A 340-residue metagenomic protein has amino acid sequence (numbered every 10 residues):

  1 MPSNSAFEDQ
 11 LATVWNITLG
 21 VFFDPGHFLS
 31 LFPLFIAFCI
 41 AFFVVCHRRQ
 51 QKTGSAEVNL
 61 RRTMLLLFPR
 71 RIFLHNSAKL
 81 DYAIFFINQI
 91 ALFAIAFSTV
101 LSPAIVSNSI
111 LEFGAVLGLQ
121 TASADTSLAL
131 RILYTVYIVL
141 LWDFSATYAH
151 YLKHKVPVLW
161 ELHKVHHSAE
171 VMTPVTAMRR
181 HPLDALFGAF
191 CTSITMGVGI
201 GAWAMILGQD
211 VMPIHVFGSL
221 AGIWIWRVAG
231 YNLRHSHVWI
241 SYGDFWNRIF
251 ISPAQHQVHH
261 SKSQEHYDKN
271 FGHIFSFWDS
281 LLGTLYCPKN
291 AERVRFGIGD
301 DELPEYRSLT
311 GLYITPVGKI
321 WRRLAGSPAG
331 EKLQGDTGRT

Functional and structural regions predicted by a protein language model:
M1-F23: Short, strongly hydrophobic alpha-helical membrane anchors
P2-A6, Q50-R70, Y151-H167: Short, charged cytosolic
N4-L11, N108-L117, K164: Peri-membrane helix termini and adjoining interfacial loops of integral membrane proteins
S5, T13, N59-L67, F73 (+5 more regions): Coil-to-alpha-helix initiation sites in intrinsically disordered, low-complexity, charged segments
V21-G26, P69, F73, S77 (+7 more regions): Membrane-helix interfacial "entry" motifs
L29-V116, Y134-A146: Specific transmembrane helices
I87-T99, I110-L111, Q120-R295: Membrane-embedded catalytic scaffold of the fatty acid hydroxylase/desaturase
F217, E292-T340: A membrane-cytosol interface segment of integral membrane proteins
